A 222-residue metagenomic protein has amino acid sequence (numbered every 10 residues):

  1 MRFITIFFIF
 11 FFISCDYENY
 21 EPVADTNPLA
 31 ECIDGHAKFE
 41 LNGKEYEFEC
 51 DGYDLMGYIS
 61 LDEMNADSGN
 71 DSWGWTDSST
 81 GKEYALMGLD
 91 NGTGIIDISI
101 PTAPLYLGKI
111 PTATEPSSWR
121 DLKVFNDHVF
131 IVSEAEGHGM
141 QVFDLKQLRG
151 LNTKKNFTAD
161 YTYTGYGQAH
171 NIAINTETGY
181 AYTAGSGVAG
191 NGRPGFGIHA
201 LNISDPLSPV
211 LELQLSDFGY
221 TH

Functional and structural regions predicted by a protein language model:
F3-I13: Sec-dependent N-terminal signal peptides
C15-H222: Feature marking well-ordered beta-strand scaffolds used for ligand recognition
